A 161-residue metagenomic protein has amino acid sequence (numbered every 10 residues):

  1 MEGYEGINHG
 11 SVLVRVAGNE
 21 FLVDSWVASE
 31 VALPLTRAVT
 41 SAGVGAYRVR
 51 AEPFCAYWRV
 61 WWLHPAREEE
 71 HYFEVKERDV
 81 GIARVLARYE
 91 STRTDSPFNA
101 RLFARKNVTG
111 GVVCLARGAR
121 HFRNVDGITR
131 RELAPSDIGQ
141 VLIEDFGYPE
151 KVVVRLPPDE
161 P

Functional and structural regions predicted by a protein language model:
M1-G6, V14-A17, V27-P161: Mixed-charge, low-complexity segments
H9: Histidine-centered active-site/metal-ligand motif
F21-L22: A glycine-rich helix N-cap at a beta->alpha junction
